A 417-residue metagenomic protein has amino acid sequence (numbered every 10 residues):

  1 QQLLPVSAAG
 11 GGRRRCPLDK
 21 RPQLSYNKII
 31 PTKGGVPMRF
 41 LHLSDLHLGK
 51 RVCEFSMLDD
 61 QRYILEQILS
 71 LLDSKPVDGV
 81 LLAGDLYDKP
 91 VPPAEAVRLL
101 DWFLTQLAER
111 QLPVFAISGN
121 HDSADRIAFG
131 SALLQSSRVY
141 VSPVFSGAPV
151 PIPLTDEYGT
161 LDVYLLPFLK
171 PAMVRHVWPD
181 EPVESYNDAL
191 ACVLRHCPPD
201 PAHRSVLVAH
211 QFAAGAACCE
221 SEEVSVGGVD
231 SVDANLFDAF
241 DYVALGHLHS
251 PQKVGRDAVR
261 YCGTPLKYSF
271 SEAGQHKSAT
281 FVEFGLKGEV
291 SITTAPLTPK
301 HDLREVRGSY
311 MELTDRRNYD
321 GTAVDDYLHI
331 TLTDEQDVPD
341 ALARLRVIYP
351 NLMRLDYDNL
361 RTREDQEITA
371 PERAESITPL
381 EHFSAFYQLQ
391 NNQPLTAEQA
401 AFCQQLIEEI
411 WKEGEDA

Functional and structural regions predicted by a protein language model:
Q1-G11: Extreme N-terminal basic, low-complexity initiation segments that serve as generic localization/processing leaders
Q2-L3, R21-L24: Cationic, low-complexity basic patches in intrinsically disordered or flexible, solvent-exposed regions
S25-T105, E109, Q399-A400, Q404-E409 (+2 more regions): N-terminal active-site segment of His-dependent metallophosphoesterases
D45, L65, D85, L100 (+7 more regions): Divalent metal-coordination and catalytic microenvironments
S74, G79, F284-A417: Accessory, non-catalytic peripheral segments of nucleic-acid enzymes
G79, P92, H121-G255: His/Asp/Glu-rich metal-coordinating catalytic cores of metallo-dependent phosphodiesterases/hydrolases acting on
P149-L161, L166, V259-V324: Binuclear metal-dependent phosphoesterase catalytic core
